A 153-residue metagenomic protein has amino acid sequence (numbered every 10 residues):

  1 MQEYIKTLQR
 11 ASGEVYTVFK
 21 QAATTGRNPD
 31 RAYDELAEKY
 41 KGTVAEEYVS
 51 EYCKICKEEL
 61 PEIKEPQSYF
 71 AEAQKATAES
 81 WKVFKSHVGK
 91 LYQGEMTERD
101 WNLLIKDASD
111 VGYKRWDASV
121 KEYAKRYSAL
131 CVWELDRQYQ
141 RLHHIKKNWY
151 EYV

Functional and structural regions predicted by a protein language model:
M1-D30, D34, P66-L91, H144-V153: Short terminal alpha-helical segments
L8-A11, V15, Y52, E59 (+7 more regions): Amphipathic alpha-helices that form helix-helix packing interfaces
G26-A45, M96-V120: Amphipathic, non-membrane alpha-helical rod segments
K39-E72, A118-Y150: Repeat-associated, polar segments at repeat-unit boundaries in modular proteins
Y48, Y92-Q93: Compositionally biased, intrinsically disordered or low-complexity tracts enriched in glycine and polar/hydroxyl
